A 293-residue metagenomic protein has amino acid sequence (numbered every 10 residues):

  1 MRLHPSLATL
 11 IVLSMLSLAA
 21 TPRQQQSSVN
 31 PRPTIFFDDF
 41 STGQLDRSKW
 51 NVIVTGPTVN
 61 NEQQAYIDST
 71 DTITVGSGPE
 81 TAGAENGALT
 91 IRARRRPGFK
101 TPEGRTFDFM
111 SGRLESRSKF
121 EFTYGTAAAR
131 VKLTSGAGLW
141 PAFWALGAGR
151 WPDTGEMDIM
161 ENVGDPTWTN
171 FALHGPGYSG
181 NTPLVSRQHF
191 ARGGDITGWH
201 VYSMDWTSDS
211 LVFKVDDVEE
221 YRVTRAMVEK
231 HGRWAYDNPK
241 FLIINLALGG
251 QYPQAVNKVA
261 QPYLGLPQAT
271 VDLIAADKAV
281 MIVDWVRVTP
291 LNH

Functional and structural regions predicted by a protein language model:
M1-A8: Bacterial N-terminal signal peptides that target proteins for export
R2, P22-Q24, V218: Intrinsically disordered, low-complexity regions enriched for glutamine and histidine
A8-S17: Bacterial N-terminal signal peptides
L10, T21-P22, A129: Short stretches within intrinsically disordered, low-complexity N-terminal or propeptide regions
L18-S28: Bacterial Sec-dependent signal peptides at the C-terminal "C-region" and cleavage site
Q26-H293: GH16 jelly-roll
